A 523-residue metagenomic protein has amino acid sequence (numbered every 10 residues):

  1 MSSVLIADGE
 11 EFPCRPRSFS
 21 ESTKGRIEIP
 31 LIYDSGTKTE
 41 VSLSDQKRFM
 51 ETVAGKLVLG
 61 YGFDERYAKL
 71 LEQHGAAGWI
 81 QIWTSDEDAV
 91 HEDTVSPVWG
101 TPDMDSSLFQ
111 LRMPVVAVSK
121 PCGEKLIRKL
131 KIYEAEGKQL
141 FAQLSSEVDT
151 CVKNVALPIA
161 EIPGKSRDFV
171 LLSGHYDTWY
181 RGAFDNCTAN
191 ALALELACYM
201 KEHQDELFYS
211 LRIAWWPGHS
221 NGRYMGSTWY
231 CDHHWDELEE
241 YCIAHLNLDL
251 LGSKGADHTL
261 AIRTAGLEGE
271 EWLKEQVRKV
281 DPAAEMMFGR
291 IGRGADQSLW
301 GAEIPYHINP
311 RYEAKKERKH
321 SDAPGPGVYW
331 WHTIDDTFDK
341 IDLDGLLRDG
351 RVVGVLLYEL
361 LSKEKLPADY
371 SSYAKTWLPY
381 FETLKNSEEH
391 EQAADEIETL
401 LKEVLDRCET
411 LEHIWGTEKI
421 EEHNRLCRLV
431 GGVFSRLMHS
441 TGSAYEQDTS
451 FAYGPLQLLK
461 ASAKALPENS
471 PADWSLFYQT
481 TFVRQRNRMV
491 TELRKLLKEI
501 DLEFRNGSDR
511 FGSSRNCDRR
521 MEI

Functional and structural regions predicted by a protein language model:
M1-E11, A68, Q81, S85 (+2 more regions): Protein/peptide-recognition domains central to ubiquitin and immune signaling
M1-V53, L57: Noncatalytic luminal/extracellular "stalk/propeptide" segments of secretory-pathway proteins
S22-L43, P102-F184, E195-D205: Soluble metallo-hydrolase cores and metallopeptidase-like ectodomains found primarily in the secretory/periplasmic
S35-D93, S166: A conserved hydrophobic secondary-structure block that centers on an alpha-helix together with its immediately flanking
N154, T178-E268: Acidic/histidine-rich catalytic neighborhood of metal-dependent amide-processing enzymes
Y209-R212, K316-L378, E468-I523: His/Asp/Glu-rich mid-to-C-terminal helical/loop segments that flank catalytic regions of hydrolases
K254-T376, R436-H439, S443: Active-site-adjacent substrate-binding region of metalloamidase/peptidase-like peptide-processing proteins
A368-D473, R520: Acidic, Ser/Thr-rich low-complexity intrinsically disordered segments
